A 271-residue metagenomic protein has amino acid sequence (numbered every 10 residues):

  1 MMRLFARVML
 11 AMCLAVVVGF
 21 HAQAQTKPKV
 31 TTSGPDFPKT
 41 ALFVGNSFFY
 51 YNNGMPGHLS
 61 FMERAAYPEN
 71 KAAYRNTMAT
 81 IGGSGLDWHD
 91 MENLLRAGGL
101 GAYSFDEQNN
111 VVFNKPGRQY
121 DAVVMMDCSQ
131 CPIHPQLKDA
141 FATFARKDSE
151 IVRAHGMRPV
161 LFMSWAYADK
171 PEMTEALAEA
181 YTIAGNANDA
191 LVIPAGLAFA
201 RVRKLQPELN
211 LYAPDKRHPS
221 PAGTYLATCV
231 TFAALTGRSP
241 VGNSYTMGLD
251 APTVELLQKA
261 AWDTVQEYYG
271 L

Functional and structural regions predicted by a protein language model:
M1-L10: Bacterial N-terminal signal peptides that target proteins for export
M9-G19: Bacterial N-terminal signal peptides
F20-A24: Sec/Tat signal peptide C-region and signal peptidase I cleavage site
Q25-A65: N-terminal module-boundary/linker segments of secreted carbohydrate-active enzymes
P35-P38, F49-G57, P135-T143, P171-E175 (+2 more regions): Soluble non-cytosolic domains of exported or imported proteins
Y50-Q136: Conserved SGNH/GDSL esterase-like catalytic core that processes O-acyl groups on lipids and polysaccharides
E107-T224, A233, P240: Alpha-helical cap/lid subdomain in secreted, periplasmic, or secretory-pathway luminal O-acyl-processing enzymes
H218, T228-L271: Conserved catalytic region of serine esterases and O-acyltransferases that act on ester linkages in lipids
